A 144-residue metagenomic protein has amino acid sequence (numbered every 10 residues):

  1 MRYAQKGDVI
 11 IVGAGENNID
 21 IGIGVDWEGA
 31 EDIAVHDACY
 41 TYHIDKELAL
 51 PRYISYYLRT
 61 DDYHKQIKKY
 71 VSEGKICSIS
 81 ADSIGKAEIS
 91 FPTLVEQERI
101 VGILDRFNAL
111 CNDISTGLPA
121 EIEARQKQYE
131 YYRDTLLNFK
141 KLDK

Functional and structural regions predicted by a protein language model:
M1-K144: Charged, alpha-helix-forming regions
